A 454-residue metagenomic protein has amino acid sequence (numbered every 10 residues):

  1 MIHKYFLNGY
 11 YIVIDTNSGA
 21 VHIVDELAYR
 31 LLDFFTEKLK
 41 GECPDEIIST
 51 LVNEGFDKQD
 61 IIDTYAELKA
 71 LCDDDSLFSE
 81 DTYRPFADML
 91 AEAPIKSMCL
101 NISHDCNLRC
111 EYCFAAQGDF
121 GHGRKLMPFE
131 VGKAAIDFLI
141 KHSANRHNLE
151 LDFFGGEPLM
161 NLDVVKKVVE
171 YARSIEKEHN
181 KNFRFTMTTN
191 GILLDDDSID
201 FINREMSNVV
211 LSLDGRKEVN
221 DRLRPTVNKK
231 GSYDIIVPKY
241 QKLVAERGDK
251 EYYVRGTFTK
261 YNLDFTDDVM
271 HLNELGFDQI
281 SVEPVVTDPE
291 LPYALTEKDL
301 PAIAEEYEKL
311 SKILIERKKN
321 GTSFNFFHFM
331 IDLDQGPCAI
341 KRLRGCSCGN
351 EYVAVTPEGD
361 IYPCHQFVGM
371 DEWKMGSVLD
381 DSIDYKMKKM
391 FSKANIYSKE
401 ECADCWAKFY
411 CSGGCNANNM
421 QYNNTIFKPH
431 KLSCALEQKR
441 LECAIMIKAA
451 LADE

Functional and structural regions predicted by a protein language model:
M1-E37: Acidic, low-complexity/disordered tracts enriched in E/D and polar residues
K40-N53: Short acidic, hydrophobic short linear motifs in intrinsically disordered regions
E54-K58, D63, E67-D200, R204-E205: Conserved alpha-helical substructure of the radical SAM core
D60, L291-M370, Y410: A C-terminal junction/extension of Radical SAM enzymes
C113-D119, D249, W406-A407, M420: Detector for the c-type heme attachment site
D119, K125, R222-K230, T296-K298 (+1 more regions): Short glycine-enriched, charge-decorated loop/helix-capping segments at active-site entrances that position
G132, I136-D152, N161-V285: Radical SAM/AdoMet-radical enzyme domain recognition
V368-E454: Flexible mid-to-C-terminal extensions adjoining Fe-S/redox cofactors in radical SAM and related proteins
